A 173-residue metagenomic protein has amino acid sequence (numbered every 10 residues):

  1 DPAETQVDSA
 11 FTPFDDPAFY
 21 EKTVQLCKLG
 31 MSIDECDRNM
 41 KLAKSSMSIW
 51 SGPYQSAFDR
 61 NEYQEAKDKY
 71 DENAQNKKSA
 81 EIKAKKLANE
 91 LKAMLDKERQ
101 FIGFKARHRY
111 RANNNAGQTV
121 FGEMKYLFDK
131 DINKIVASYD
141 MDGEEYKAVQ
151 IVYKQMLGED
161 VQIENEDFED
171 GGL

Functional and structural regions predicted by a protein language model:
D1-L173: Cystatin/cathelin-like cysteine-protease inhibitor module
